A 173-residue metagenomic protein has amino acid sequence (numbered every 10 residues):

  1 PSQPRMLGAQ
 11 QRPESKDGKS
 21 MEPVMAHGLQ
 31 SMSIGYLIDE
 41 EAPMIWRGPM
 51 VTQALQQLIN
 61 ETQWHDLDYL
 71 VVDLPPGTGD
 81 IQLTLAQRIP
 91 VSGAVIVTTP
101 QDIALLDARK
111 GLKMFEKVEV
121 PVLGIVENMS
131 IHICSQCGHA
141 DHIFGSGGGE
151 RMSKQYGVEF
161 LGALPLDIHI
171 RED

Functional and structural regions predicted by a protein language model:
P1-E41, T52-Q53, I59: Phosphate-binding loop that captures ATP/GTP phosphates
P4-G8, A42-M44, L83, C137-G138: Short acidic, glycine/serine/threonine-rich loops at helix termini
Q11-D17, A54, H142-G148, D173: Short, structured secondary-structure boundary patches
S15, I38, W46-P49, R88-I89 (+1 more regions): General N-terminal targeting signals
L37-G79: Cytosolic-facing regulatory segments adjacent to core modules
E61, D68-Y69, P75-E172: Conserved catalytic-core segment of NTP-binding enzymes
